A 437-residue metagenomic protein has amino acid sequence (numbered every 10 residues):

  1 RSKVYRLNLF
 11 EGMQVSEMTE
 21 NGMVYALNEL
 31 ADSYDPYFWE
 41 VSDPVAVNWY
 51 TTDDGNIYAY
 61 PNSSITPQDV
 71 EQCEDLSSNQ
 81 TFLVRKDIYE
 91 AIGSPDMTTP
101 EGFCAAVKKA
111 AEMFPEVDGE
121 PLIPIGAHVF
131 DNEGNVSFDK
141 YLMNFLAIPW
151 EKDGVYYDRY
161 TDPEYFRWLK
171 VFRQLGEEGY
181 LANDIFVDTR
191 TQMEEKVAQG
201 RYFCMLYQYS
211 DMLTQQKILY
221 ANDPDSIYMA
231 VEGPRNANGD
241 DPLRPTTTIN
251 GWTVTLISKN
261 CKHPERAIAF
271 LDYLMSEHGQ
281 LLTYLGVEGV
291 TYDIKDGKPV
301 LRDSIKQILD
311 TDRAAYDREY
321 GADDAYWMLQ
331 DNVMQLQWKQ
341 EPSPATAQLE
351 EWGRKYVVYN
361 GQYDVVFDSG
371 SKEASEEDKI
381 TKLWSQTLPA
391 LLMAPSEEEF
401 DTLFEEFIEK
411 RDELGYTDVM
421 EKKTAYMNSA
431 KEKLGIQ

Functional and structural regions predicted by a protein language model:
R1-N56, A91-D96, E116-V117, K140-N144 (+3 more regions): Extracytoplasmic "Venus flytrap"/periplasmic binding protein-like
Y5, S16-E17, A111-P121, N132-K140 (+4 more regions): Secretory-pathway/luminal and periplasmic proteins that interact with or process carbohydrate-rich
G12-S16, S64-P67, I88, V129-G134 (+2 more regions): Solvent-exposed loop/turn segments at secondary-structure junctions within structured extracellular/periplasmic domains
N28-D43, L146-P163, R235-R244, D293-A315 (+1 more regions): Short, solvent-exposed loop/beta-turn-alpha elements that line the ligand-binding surface or hinge of extracytoplasmic
N28-Y34, D54-N56, P61-E133, E151-K196 (+5 more regions): Helix-loop-helix "hinge/cap" segment bordering the ligand-binding cleft or interdomain interface
I227-T255: Periplasmic-binding protein-like
Y273, E277-P395: Conserved small-residue motifs centered on glycine
L388-Q437: Histidine-centered catalytic/metal-binding microenvironments
